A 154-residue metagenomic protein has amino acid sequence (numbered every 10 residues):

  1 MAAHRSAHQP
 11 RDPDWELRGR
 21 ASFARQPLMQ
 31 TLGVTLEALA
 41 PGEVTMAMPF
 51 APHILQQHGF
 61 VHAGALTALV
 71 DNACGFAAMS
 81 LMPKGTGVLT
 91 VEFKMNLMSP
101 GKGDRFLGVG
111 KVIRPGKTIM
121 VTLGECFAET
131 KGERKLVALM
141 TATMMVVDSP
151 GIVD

Functional and structural regions predicted by a protein language model:
M1-A47: Non-catalytic linker/capping segments at the edges of enzyme domains
A2-A3, H8-P13, P100-D154: HotDog/MaoC-like acyl-thioester-processing domains
A24, P49-A73: Hot-dog-fold acyl-thioester-processing enzymes
Q30-L32, G42-V44, G87-F93, D104-F106 (+1 more regions): A generic structural signal for short beta-strands and their flanking turns/coil linkers
M48-F50, L97, V146: Hydrophobic residues in beta-strands and at strand termini
V61, F76-L107, V112: Hydrophobic beta-strand-centered segment that forms part of the acyl-chain substrate-binding groove
L66, G87-L89, K94-L97, T118 (+2 more regions): Residue-level recognition of specific faces of alpha-helices
